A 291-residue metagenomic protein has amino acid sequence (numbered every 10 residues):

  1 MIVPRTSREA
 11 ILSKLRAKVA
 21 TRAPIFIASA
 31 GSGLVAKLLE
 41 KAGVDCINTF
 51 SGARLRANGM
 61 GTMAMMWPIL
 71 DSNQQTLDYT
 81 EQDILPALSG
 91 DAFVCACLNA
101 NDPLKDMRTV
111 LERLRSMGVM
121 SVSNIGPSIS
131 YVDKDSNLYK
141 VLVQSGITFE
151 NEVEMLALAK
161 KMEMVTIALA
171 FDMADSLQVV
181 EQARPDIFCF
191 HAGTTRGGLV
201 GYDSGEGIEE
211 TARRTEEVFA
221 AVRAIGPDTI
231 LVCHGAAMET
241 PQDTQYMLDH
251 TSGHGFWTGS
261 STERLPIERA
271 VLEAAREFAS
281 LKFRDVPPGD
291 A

Functional and structural regions predicted by a protein language model:
M1-A28, K37-K41, Q82-D91, F283 (+1 more regions): N-terminal amphipathic alpha-helix/helix-capping segment at the start of soluble metabolic enzymes
L12-I27, A87-N99, L158-L169, V218-A236: Short beta-strand/loop segments at the ligand-binding rim of alpha/beta enzyme cores
G31-G33, G52, C97-N101, P127-I129 (+5 more regions): Active-site beta-loop-alpha junctions enriched in small/polar residues
G33-A42, L104-R113, M173-A183, A236-G253: Catalytic cores of alpha/beta
V35, A42-C46, M63-F149: Active-site beta->alpha loop and helix N-cap motifs at the rims of alpha/beta catalytic domains
C46-N58, M117-V132, D186-G201, H250-A274: Glycine-rich phosphate-binding active-site loops on the catalytic face of alpha/beta enzymes
G59-L70, D133-K134, V200-T211, S261-A291: C-terminal helical cap(s) of enzyme catalytic domains, especially alpha/beta-barrels
G126-V153, A174-Y202: Histidine/lysine/aspartate-rich catalytic loop segments that bind and position anionic ligands
